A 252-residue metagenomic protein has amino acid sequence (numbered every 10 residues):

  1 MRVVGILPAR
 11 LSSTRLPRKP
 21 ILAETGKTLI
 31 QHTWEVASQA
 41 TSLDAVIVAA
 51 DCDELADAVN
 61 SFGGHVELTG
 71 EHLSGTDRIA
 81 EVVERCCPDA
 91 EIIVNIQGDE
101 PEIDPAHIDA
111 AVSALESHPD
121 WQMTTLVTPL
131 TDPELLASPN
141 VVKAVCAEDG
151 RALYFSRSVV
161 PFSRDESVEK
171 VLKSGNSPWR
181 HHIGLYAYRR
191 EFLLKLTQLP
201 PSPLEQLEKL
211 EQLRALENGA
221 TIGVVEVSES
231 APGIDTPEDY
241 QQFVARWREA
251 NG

Functional and structural regions predicted by a protein language model:
R2-A49: N-terminal glycine-rich phosphate-binding loop and ensuing alpha1 helix
L43, P88-A90, P119-W121, A220: Short, high-confidence coil segments that cap the C-terminus of an alpha-helix and link into the following beta-strand
I47, D53-S113: Short phosphate-binding loop-to-helix
A50-D51, I103, Y188, D235: A conserved hydrophobic position in a structured secondary element of the catalytic/binding core that shapes
A56, G75-I79, I108, A152 (+3 more regions): A general structural signal for well-ordered alpha-helical segments in protein cores
P88, E169-G252: Conserved alpha/beta core of the MobA/IspD/sugar-nucleotide pyrophosphorylase nucleotidyltransferase superfamily
I103-S202: Conserved core of the sugar-phosphate nucleotidyltransferase
